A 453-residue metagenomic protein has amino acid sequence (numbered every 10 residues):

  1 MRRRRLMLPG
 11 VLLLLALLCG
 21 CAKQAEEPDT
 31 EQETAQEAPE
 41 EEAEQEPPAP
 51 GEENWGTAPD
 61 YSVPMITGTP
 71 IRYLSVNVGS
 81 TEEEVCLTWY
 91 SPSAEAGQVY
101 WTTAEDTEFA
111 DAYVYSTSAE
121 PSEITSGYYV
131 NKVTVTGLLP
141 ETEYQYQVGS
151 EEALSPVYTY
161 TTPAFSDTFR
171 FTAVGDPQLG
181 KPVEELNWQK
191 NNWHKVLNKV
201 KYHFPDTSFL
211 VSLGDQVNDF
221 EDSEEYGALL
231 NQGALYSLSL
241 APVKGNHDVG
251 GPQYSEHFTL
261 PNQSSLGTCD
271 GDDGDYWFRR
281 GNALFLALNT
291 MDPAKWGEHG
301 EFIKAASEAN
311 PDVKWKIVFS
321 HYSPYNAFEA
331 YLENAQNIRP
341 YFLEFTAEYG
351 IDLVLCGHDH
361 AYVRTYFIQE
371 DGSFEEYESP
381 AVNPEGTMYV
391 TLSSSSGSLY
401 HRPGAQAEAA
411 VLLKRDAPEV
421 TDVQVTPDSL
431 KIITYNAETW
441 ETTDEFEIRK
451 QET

Functional and structural regions predicted by a protein language model:
L17-G20: C-terminal motif of bacterial Sec signal peptides marking the signal peptidase cleavage site
A22-Q24: Bacterial signal peptide processing site
E26-E31, Q36-V183, D416, V425-T453: Acidic, histidine-bearing metal-coordination/catalytic regions of metal-dependent phosphoesterases
D106-S126, T172-K195, T259-T268, N326-L332 (+1 more regions): Acidic/histidine-rich helix-loop elements that form or flank divalent-metal/phosphate-binding sites at the catalytic
T107, W193-F209, S239, L284 (+1 more regions): His/acidic metal-ligating clusters that form di-metal
K132-T134, E143-T159, E224-D312, Y341 (+2 more regions): Extended active-site neighborhood of metal-dependent phosphoesterases/phosphodiesterases
L179-V183, V217-D222, N246-P252, P293-W296 (+3 more regions): Active-site environment of divalent metal-dependent phosphoester hydrolases
K190-G250: Core catalytic region of metal-dependent phosphoesterases/phosphodiesterases, especially metallo-beta-lactamase-like
